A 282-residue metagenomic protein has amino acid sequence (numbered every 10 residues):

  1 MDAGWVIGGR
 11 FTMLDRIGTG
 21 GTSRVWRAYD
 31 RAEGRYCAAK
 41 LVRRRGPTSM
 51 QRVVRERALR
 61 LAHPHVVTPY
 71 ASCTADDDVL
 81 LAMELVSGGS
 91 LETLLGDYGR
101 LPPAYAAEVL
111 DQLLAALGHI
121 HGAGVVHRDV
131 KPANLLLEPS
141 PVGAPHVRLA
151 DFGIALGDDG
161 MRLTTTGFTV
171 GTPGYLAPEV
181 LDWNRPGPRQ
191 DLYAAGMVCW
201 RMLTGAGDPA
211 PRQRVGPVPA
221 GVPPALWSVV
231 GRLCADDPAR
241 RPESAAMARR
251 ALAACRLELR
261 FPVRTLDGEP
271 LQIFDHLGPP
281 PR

Functional and structural regions predicted by a protein language model:
L14-G20, V25: Protein kinase glycine-rich loop
R43-A62: AlphaC helix of the eukaryotic protein kinase fold
S72: Activation-segment/catalytic-loop signature of the eukaryotic protein kinase fold
D76-S90, L94: Conserved short submotifs of the Hanks-type protein kinase catalytic core that shape the nucleotide-binding pocket
V109-L110: Activation segment signature within eukaryotic-like protein kinase domains
L113-V125: Protein kinase catalytic-loop region centered on the HRD/HxD motif
R241: Conserved HRD-motif arginine in the catalytic loop of eukaryotic-like protein kinases
R260-R282: Regulatory extensions appended to serine/threonine kinase catalytic cores
